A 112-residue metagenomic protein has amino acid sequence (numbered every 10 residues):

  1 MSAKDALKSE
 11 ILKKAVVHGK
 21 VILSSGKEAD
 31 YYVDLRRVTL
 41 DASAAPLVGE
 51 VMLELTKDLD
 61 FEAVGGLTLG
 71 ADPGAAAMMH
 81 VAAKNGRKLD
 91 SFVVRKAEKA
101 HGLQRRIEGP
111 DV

Functional and structural regions predicted by a protein language model:
M1-L59: Active-site-facing substrate-recognition patch
V21, E28, T68, D72 (+2 more regions): Gly/Ser/Thr-rich beta-alpha loop segments that engage phosphate groups in nucleotides
G26, V64, S91: Conserved hydrophobic/aromatic pocket- or pore-lining residues that grip, position, or stack substrates in active sites
L35, L67-T68, V94-A97: Fold-independent oxyanion-binding glycine-rich loops and adjacent beta-strand/coil segments at enzyme active sites
L47, V51, L55, A63 (+2 more regions): Generic beta-strand or strand-like secondary-structure segments
K57-E62, D111-V112: Short helix-loop-beta connector
D60-G70: Short glycine-rich phosphate-binding loop at a beta-alpha junction
A75-V112: Short, glycine/charge-rich flexible loops or terminal/linker lids adjacent to PRPP-binding catalytic cores
